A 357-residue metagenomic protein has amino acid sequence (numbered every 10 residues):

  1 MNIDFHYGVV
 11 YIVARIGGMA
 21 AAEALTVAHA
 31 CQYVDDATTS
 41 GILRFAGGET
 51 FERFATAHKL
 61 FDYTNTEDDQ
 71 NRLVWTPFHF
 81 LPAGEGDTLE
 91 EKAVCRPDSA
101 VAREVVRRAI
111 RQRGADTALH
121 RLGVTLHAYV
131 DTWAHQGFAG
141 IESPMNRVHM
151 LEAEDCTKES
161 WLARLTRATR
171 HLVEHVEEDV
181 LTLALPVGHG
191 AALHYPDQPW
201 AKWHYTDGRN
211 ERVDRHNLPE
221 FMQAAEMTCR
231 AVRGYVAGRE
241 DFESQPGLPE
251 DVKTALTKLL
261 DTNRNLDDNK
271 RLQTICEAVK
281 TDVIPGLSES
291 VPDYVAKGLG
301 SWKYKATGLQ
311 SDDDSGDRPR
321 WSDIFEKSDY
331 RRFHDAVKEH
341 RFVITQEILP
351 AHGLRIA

Functional and structural regions predicted by a protein language model:
M1-A357: N-terminal leader/auxiliary helical segments
